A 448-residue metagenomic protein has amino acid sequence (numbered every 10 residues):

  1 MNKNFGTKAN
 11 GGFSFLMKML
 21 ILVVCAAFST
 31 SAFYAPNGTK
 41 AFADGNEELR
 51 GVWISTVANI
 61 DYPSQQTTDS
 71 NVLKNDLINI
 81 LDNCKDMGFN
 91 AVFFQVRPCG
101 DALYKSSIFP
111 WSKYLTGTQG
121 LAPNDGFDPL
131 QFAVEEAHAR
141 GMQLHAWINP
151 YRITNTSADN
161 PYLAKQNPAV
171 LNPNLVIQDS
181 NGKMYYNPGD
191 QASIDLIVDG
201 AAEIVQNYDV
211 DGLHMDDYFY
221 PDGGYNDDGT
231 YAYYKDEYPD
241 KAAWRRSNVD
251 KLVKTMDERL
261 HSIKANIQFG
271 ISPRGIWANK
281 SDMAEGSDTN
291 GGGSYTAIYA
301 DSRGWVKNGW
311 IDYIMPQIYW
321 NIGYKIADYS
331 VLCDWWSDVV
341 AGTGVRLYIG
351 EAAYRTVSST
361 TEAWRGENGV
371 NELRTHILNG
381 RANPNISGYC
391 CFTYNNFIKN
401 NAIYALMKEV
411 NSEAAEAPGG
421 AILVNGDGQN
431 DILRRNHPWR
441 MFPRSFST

Functional and structural regions predicted by a protein language model:
N46-G51, F89-G100, D128-Q178, H214-D216 (+1 more regions): Glycine-rich, aromatic-flanked loop segments that form ligand/cofactor-binding clefts across common enzyme folds
E47, W53-N75, E135, A146 (+2 more regions): Active-site-adjacent "subsite" loops/lids of carbohydrate-active enzymes
N59-N71, W111-F127, S180-D195, E237-V249 (+4 more regions): The substrate-binding groove and active-site-proximal loops of carbohydrate-active enzymes, especially glycoside
N75-A102, N207-G212, G304, W310-Y313 (+1 more regions): Catalytic domains of carbohydrate-active enzymes, especially glycoside hydrolases
F94-N149, Y233-I263, D328: Aromatic-lined substrate-binding rim segments of carbohydrate-active enzymes
A102-G117, R152-S180, Y218-E237, K280-G292 (+1 more regions): Aromatic- and acidic-residue-enriched segments that line the glycan-binding/catalytic groove of carbohydrate-active
A192-D288, G292-Q317, G323-G344, I349-E351: Active-site neighborhood of glycoside hydrolase catalytic domains
Y299-K325, V339-G426, P438, F442 (+1 more regions): Substrate-binding cleft of secreted/luminal carbohydrate-active enzymes
